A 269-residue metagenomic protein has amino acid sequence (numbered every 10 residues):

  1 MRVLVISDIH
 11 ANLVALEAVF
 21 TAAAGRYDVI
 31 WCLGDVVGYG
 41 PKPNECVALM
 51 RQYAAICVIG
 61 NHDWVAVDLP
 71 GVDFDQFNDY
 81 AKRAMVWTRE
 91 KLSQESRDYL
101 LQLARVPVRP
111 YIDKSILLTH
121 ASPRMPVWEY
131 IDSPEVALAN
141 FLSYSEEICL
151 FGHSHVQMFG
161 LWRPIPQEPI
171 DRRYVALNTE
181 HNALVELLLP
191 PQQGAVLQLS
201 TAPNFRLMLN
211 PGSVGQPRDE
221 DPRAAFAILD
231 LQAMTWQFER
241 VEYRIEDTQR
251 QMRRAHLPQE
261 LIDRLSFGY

Functional and structural regions predicted by a protein language model:
M1-A55: N-terminal active-site segment of His-dependent metallophosphoesterases
M1-L4, R109-L117, T201-M208: Beta-strand-turn-beta hairpins that frame and shape the catalytic cleft of phosphate-ester-processing enzymes
I6-S7, I30-D35, I56-N61, T119 (+2 more regions): Active-site neighborhood of phospho(di)ester-bond hydrolases with catalytic His/Asp-centered motifs
H10-A15, G38-P41, H62-V67, R124-P126 (+2 more regions): Active-site environment of divalent metal-dependent phosphoester hydrolases
C46, Q52-L118, R124-S145: Active-site neighborhood of divalent metal-dependent phosphoester bond hydrolases
V106-R109, Q157-L161, A225-L229: Short beta-strand scaffold segments in enzyme catalytic cores
S122, P134, S213-P217: Glycine-rich phosphate/pyrophosphate-binding beta-alpha loops
I165-Y269: Acidic, His/Gly-rich catalytic cores of divalent-metal-dependent hydrolytic chemistry
